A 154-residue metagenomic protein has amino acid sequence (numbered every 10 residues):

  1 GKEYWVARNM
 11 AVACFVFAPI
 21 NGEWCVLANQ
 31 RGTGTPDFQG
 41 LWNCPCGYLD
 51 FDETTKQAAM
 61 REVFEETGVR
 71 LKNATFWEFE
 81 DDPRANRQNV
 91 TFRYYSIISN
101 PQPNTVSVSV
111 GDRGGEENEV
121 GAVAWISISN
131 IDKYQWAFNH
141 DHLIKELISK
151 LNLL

Functional and structural regions predicted by a protein language model:
G1-N21: Acidic, metal-coordinating catalytic segment for phosphate/diphosphate chemistry, firing primarily on the Nudix
V6, G34, D112-E116: Short secondary-structure boundary/capping segments
A13, C25, A122: Conserved beta-strand and immediately adjacent loop positions that scaffold enzyme active sites
V16-A18, Q30, I98: Residue-level signal for short segments within beta-strands and strand-turn junctions of well-structured beta-sheet
P19-C25, P36-F38, A85-Q88, Q102-P103: Short, solvent-exposed loop/turn segments that connect beta-strands within catalytic domains and beta-strand-rich
E23-E65: Conserved Nudix-box catalytic region and its N-terminal flanking loop in Nudix hydrolases and closely related
G47-K72, E78-H142, K150-L154: Unchanged
